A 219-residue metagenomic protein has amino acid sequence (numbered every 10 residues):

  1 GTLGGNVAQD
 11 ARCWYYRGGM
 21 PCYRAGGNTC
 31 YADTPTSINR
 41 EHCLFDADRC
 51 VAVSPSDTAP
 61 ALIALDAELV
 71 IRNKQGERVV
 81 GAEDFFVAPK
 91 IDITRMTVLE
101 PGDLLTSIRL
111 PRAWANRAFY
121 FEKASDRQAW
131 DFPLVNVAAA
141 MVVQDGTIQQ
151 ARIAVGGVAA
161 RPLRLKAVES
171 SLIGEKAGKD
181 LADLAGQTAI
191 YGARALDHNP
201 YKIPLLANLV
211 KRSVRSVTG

Functional and structural regions predicted by a protein language model:
G1-G219: C-terminal structural segment of proteins
